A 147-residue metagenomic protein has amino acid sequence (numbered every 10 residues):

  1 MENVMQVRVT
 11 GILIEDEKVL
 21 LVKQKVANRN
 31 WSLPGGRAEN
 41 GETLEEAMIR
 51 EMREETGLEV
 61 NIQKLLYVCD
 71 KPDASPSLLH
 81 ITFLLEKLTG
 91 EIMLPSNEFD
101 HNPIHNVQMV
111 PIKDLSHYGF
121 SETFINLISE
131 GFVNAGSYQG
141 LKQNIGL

Functional and structural regions predicted by a protein language model:
M1-V19, R37: Conserved N-terminal beta-strand and adjoining loop/helix that marks the start of the Nudix/MutT-like hydrolase domain
Q6, I14, N28, L33 (+3 more regions): Short connector loops at helix/strand junctions that flank enzyme active sites, especially segments positioning acidic
G11, L65, F83-L85: A structural signal for short, well-ordered beta-strand segments
I14-V19, A27-N28, E39, P72 (+1 more regions): Short, charged/polar surface micro-motifs in flexible loops or helix N-caps
K18-E54, L58: Conserved Nudix-box catalytic region and its N-terminal flanking loop in Nudix hydrolases and closely related
N28-W31, D100-L147: Nudix hydrolase/Nudix homology domain
E59-Y67: A short coil-to-beta-strand element that immediately follows conserved catalytic motifs
K71-L94, Q108-P111, L127-F132: Active-site-adjacent beta-strand/loop module that shapes the phosphate/pyrophosphate-binding cleft
